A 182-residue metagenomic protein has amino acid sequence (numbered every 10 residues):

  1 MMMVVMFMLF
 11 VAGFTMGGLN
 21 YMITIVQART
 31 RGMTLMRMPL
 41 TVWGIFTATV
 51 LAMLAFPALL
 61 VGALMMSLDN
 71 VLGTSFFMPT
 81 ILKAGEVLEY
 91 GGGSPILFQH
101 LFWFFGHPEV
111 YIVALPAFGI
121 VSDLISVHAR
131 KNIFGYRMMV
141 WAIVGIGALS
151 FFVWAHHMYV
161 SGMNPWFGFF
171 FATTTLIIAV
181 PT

Functional and structural regions predicted by a protein language model:
M1-T182: Membrane-embedded and interfacial regions of multi-pass energy-transducing membrane proteins
